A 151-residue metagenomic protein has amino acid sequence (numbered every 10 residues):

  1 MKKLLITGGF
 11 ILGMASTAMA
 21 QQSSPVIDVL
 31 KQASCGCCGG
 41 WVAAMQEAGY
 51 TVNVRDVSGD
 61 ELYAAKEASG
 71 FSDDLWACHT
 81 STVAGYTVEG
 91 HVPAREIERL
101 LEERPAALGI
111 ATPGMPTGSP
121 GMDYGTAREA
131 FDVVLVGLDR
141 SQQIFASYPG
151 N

Functional and structural regions predicted by a protein language model:
K2-K3, T7-A15: Bacterial N-terminal signal peptides
M14, V29-Q32, L75: Processing junctions and N-termini across compartments
S16-A20: Sec/Tat signal peptide C-region and signal peptidase I cleavage site
Q22-A48: Local sequence-structure signature of Cys/Sec-based thiol-disulfide redox active-site neighborhoods
L30-Q32, R55-V57, H91, P113-M115: Active-site-proximal beta-strand/loop segments in catalytic clefts of secreted hydrolases
S34, W41, S58-E61, P93-I97: Stable alpha-helical elements in mature extracytoplasmic
G39-G85: N-terminal, post-signal-peptide region of Sec/Tat-exported proteins
E67-A68, D74-N151: Thiol/selenol-based redox catalytic cores and closely related redox-interacting motifs
